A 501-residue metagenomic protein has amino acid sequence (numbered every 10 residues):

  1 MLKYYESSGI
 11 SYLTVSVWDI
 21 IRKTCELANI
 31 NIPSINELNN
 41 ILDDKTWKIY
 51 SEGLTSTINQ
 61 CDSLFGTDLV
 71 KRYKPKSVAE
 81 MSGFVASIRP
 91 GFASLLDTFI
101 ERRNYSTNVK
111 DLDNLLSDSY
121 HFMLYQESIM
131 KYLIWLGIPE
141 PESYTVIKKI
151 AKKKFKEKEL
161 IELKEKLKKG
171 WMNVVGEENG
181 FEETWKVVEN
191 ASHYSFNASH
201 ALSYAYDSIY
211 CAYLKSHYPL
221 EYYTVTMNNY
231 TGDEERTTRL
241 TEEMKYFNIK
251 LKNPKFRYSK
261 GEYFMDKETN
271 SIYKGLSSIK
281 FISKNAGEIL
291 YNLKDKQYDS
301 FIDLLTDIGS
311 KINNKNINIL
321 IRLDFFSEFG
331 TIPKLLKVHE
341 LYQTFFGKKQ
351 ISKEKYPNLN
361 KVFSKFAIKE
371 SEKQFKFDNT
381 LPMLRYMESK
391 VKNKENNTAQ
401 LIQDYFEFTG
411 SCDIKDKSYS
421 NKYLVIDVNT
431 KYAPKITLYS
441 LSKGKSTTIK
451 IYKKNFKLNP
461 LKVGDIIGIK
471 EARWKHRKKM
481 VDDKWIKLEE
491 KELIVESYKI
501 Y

Functional and structural regions predicted by a protein language model:
M1-Y501: Noncatalytic, beta-rich nucleic-acid-contacting surfaces in large DNA/RNA-processing enzymes
